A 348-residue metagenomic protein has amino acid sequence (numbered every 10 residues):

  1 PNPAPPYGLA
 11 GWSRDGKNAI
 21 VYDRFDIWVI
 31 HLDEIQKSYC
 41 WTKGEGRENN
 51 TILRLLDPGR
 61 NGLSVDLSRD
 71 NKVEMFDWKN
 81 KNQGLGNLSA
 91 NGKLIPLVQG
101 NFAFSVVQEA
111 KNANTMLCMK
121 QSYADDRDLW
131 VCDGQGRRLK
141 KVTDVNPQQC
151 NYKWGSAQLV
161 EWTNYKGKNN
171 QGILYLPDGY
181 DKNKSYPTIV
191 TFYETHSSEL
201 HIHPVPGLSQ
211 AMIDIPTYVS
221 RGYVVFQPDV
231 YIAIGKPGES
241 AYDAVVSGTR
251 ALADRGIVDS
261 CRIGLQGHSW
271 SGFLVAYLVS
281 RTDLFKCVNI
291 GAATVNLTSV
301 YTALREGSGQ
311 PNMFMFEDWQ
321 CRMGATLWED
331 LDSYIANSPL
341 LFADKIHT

Functional and structural regions predicted by a protein language model:
P1-W12, N50-R69, Y152-V160, H201 (+3 more regions): Surface-exposed acidic, glycine/proline-enriched linker/cap segments that occur as 15-30-residue helix-coil
S13-D15, A110: Structural WD40 beta-propeller signal
F25-I27, D125: Loop/turn residues immediately N-terminal
H31-D33, D128, K184-S185, E199-P204 (+2 more regions): Short, solvent-exposed loop/turn and secondary-structure capping segments
H31-Y39, Q135: Short loop/turn segments immediately following beta-strands, especially the blade-tip and inter-blade linker loops
E45, N49-K184, V205-L208, I213-P216 (+3 more regions): Non-catalytic accessory segments flanking enzyme active sites
L176, K184-T195: Short beta-strand element of the alpha/beta-hydrolase
V205-T348: Active-site-proximal cap/loop segments of hydrolase catalytic domains
